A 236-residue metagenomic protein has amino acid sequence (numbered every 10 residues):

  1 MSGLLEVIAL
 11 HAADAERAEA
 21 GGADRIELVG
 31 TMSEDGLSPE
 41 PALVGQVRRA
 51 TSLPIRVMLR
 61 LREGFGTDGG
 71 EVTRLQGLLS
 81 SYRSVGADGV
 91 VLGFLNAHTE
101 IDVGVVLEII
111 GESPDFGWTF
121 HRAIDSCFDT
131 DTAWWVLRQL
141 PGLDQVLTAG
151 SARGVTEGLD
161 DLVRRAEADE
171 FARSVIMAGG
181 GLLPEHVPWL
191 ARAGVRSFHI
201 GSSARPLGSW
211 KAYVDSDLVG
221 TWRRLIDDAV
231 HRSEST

Functional and structural regions predicted by a protein language model:
M1-I8, A12, R48-R49, S235-T236: N-terminal amphipathic alpha-helix/helix-capping segment at the start of soluble metabolic enzymes
G3-A9, I26-L28, I55-L59, V90-L92 (+4 more regions): Hydrophobic faces of well-ordered beta-strands that scaffold small-molecule active sites in alpha/beta enzyme cores
L4-R17, G21-G22, E27-T31, D35-G36: N-terminal beta1-alpha1 ligand-phosphate binding loop
L10-G21, G66-S81, D125-P141, L162-A172 (+2 more regions): Catalytic cores of alpha/beta
A13, M32-S52, G69-R74, F94-P114 (+4 more regions): Active-site-adjacent beta->alpha loops and helix N-cap segments on the catalytic face of soluble alpha/beta enzymes
A23, S52, G86-A87, D115 (+2 more regions): A structural motif
E63, E170-T236: C-terminal alpha-helical cap/extension of soluble enzyme domains
G77-F94, H98-I101: Ordered, amphipathic secondary-structure segments that act as subunit-interaction surfaces in large macromolecular
